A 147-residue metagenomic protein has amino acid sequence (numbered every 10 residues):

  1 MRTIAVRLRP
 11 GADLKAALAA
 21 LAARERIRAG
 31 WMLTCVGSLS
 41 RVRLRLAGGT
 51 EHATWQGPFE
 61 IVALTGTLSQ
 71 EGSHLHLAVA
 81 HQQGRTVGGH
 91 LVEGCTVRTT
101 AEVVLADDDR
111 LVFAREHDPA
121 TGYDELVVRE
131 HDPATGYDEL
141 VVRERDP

Functional and structural regions predicted by a protein language model:
M1-H74, V79-P147: N-terminal intrinsically disordered, cationic/polar leader segments that include organellar targeting peptides
